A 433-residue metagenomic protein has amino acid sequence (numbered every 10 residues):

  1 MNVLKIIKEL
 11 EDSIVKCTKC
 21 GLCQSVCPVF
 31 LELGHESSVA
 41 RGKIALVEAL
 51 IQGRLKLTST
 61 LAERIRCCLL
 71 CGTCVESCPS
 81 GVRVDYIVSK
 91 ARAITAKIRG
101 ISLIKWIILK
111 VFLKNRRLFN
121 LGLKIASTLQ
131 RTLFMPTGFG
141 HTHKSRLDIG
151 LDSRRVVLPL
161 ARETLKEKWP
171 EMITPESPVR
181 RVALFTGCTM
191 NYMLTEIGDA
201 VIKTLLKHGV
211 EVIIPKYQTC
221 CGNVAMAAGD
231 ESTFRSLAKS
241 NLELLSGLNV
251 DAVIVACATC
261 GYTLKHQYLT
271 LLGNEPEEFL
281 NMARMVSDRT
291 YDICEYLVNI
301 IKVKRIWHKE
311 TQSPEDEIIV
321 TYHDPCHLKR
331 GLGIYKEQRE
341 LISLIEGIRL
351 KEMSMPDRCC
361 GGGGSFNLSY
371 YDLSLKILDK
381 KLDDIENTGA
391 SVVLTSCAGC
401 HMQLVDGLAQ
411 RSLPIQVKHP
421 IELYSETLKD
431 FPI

Functional and structural regions predicted by a protein language model:
M1-K19, E32-H35, E48-L70, H323 (+3 more regions): Ferredoxin-like iron-sulfur electron-transfer modules
I6, V84-I433: Iron-sulfur cluster-binding electron-transfer modules in prokaryotic oxidoreductases
L10-D12, P28, T73, A183-G187 (+1 more regions): Glycine- and acidic
D12-S25, I125, G187: Small-residue-rich anion-binding loops in enzyme active sites
T18, L22-A49, A62-I94, T263-K265 (+1 more regions): Iron-sulfur cluster-binding cysteine motifs and their immediate structural context in ferredoxin-like electron-transfer
V39, T58, F112-R116: Polar helix-capping/helix-linker motif
